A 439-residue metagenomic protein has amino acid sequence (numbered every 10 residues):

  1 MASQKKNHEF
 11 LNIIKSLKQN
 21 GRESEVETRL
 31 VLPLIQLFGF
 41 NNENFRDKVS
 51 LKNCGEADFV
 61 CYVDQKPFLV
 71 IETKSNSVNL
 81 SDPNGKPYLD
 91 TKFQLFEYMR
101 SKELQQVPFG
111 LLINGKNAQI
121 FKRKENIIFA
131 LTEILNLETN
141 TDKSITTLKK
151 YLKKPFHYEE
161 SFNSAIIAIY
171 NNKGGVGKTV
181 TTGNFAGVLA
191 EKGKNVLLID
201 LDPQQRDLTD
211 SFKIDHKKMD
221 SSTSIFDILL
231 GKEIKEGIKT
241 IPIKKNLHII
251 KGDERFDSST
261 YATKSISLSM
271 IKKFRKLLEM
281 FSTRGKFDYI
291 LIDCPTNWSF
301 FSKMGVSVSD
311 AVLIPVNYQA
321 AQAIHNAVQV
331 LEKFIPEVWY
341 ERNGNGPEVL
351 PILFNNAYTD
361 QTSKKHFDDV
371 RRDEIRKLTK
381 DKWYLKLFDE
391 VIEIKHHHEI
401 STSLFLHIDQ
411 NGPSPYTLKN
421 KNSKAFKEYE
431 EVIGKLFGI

Functional and structural regions predicted by a protein language model:
M1-F109, I120-A165, Y358-T359: A short, conserved, highly charged catalytic patch centered on acidic carboxylates
N79-D90, D215-T223, S259-L268, I324 (+1 more regions): Short, flexible/disordered intra-domain loops and linkers
F162-P203: Walker A/P-loop phosphate-binding motif and the immediately C-terminal alpha-helix
N184, V188, S211, M304: Active-site signature of alpha/beta-hydrolase-fold catalytic machinery across serine- and Asp/Cys-nucleophile hydrolases
V196, P203-K251: Phosphate-binding loop that captures ATP/GTP phosphates
K235-S299: Cytosolic-facing regulatory segments adjacent to core modules
R284-G285, Y289-K386: Conserved catalytic-core segment of NTP-binding enzymes
N343-I439: C-terminal lobe/tail of nucleotide-utilizing enzymes
